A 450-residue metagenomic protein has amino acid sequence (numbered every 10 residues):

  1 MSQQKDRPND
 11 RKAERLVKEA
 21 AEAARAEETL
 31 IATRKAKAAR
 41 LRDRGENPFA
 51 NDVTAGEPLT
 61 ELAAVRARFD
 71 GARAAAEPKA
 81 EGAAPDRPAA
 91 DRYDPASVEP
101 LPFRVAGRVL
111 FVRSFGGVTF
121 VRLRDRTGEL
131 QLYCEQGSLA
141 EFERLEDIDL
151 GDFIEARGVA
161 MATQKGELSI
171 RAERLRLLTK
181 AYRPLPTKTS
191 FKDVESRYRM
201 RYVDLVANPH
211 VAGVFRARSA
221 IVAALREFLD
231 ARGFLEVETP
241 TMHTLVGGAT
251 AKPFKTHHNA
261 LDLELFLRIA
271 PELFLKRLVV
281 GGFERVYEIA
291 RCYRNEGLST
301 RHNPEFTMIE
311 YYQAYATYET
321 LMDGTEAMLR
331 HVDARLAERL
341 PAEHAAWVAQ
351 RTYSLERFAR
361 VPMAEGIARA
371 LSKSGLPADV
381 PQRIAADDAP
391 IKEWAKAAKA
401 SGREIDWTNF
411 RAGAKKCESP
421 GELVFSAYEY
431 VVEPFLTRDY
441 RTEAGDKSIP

Functional and structural regions predicted by a protein language model:
S2-R7, K12, L16-E27, A32-T320 (+3 more regions): Class II aminoacyl-tRNA synthetase-like tRNA-binding/catalytic domains
V105, G324, K447-I449: Residue-level detector of well-ordered alpha-helical segments, enriched for hydrophobic/aromatic packing positions
A217, F266, T317-G324, F358 (+3 more regions): Short, contiguous, pocket-lining structural segments that sit at or immediately flank catalytic/ligand-binding sites
G247-P253, H331, R335-P450: Metal-assisted phosphate- and nucleotidyl-transfer catalytic regions
E326-M328: Short amphipathic alpha-helices in soluble, non-transmembrane regions that often serve as interface/regulatory elements
